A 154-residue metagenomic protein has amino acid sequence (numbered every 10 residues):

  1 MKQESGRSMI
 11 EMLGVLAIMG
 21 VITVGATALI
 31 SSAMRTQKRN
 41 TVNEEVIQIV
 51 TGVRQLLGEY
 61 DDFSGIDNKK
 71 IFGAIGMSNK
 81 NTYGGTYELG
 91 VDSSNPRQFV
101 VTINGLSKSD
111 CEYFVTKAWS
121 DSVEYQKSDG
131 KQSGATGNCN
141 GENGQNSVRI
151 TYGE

Functional and structural regions predicted by a protein language model:
M1-R35, V42: N-terminal single-pass transmembrane signal-anchor helix
I10, I18, I22, I30 (+6 more regions): Weak global preference for isoleucine
I30-T36, N43-S64: N-terminal alpha-helical signal peptides/signal-anchor transmembrane segments
K38-T41, L106: Extracytoplasmic/periplasmic, Sec-exported soluble proteins
Q55-E154: Periplasmic/extracellular, small/polar-rich flexible segments of pilin-like filament-forming proteins
